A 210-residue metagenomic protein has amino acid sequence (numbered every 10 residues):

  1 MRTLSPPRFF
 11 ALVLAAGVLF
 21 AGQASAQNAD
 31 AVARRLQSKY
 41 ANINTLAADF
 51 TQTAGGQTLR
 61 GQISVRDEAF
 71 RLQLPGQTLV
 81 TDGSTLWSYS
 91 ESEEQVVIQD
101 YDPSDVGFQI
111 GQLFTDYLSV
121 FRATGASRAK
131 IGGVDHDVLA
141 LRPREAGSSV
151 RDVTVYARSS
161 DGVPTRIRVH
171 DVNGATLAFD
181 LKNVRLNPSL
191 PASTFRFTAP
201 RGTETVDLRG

Functional and structural regions predicted by a protein language model:
R2, A16, G22-T58, R66-A69 (+1 more regions): N-terminal leader/targeting segments and the immediate start of mature chains
R2-A11: Bacterial N-terminal signal peptides that target proteins for export
D30-A33, Q37, G83, G111 (+1 more regions): Extracytoplasmic/secreted envelope proteins and their assembly/folding machinery, especially bacterial periplasmic
Q52-A54, L74, S90, R168-D171: Beta-turn initiation residues at beta-strand->coil junctions
R60-F108, L177: An acidic-aromatic
Y101-D135: Flexible, surface-exposed loop/linker segments and immediately adjacent secondary-structure boundaries
T124-G202, V206-R209: Gly/Pro-enriched, hydrophobic low-complexity segments that function as extracytoplasmic propeptides/linkers
